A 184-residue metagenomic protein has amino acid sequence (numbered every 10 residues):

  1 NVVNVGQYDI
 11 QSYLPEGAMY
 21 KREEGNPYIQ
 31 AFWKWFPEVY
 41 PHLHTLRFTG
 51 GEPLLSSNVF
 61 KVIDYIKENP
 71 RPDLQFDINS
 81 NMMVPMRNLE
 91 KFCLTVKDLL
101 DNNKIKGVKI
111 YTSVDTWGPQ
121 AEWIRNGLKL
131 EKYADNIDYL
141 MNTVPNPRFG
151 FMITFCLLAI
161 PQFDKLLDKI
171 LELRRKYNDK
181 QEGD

Functional and structural regions predicted by a protein language model:
N1-Y28, Y40-S56, N69-A134, P147-L157 (+1 more regions): Core AdoMet radical
P27-W35: Conserved RecA-like ASCE ATPase "motif II neighborhood" in helicase/translocase motors
W35, N58-Y65, K91-T95, W123 (+1 more regions): A short acidic, amphipathic alpha-helical/loop segment
I137: Basic, amphipathic alpha-helical patches used to engage nucleic acids or provide basic targeting signals, exemplified
L157-L173: Catalytic cores of alpha/beta
R175, D179: Glycine- and acidic-residue-rich phosphate-binding/metal-coordinating active-site segment common to enzymes that handle
